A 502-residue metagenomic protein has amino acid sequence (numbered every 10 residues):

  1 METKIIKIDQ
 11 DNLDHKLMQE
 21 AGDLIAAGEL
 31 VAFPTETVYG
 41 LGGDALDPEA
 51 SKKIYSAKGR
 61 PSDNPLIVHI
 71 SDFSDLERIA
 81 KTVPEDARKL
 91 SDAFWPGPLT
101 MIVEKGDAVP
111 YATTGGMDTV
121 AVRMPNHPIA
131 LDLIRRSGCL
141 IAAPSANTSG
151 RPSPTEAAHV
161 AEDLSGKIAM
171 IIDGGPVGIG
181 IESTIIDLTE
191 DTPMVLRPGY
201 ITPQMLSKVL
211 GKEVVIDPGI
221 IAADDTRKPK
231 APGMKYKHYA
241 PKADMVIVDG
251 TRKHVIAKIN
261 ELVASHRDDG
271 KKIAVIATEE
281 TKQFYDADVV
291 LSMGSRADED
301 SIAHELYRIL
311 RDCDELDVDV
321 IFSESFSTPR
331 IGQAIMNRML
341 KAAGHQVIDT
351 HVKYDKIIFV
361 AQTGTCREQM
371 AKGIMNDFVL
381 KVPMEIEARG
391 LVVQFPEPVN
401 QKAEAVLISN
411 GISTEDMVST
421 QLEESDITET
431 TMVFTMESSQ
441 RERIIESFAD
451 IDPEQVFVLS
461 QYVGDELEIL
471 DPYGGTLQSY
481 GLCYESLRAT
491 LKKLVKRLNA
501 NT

Functional and structural regions predicted by a protein language model:
M1-V352: Active-site-adjacent structural elements in enzyme catalytic cores
I54, L76-I79, V160, L206 (+6 more regions): Hydrophobic packing residues within well-ordered alpha-helices of enzyme cores
S56, E162, N337, K341 (+3 more regions): Short, well-ordered alpha-helices that flank and scaffold nucleotide-derived cofactor binding pockets
P61, R267-D268, D377-M384, F448-D452: Short helix-capping segments at alpha-helix termini
L66, S71, A388-V393, V456 (+1 more regions): A short, structured active-site edge motif that brings together acidic residues
I256-H266, I273-A277, S409-N410, T414-T430 (+1 more regions): S-adenosyl-L-methionine/SAH cofactor-binding core of RNA-modifying enzymes
V352-E429, K496-T502: Conserved active-site segments centered on acidic
M432, E442-T502: Phosphate-binding/catalytic loops
